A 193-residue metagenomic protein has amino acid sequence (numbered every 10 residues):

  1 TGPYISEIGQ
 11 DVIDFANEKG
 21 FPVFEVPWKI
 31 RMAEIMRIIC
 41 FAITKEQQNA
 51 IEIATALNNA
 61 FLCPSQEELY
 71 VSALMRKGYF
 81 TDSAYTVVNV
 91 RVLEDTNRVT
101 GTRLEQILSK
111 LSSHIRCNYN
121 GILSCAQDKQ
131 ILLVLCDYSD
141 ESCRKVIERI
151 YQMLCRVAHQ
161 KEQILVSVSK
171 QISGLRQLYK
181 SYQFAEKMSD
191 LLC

Functional and structural regions predicted by a protein language model:
T1-Y85, R103-V168: Alpha-helical/coil-rich non-catalytic "connector" segments in signaling and regulatory proteins
F80-R98: Catalytic-site or vestigial catalytic-site microsegments of nucleotide-handling domains
V90-T96, V134-Y138, K170: Short beta-strand-to-loop capping motifs
T96-T100, E141-C143, L175-Q177: A generic structural signal for short coil/turn motifs at secondary-structure boundaries
Q106, K145, Q177-Q183: Generic recognition of stable, solvent-exposed alpha-helical segments in well-folded globular domains
S167-S173, K180-C193: Cyclic nucleotide signaling catalytic output domains
